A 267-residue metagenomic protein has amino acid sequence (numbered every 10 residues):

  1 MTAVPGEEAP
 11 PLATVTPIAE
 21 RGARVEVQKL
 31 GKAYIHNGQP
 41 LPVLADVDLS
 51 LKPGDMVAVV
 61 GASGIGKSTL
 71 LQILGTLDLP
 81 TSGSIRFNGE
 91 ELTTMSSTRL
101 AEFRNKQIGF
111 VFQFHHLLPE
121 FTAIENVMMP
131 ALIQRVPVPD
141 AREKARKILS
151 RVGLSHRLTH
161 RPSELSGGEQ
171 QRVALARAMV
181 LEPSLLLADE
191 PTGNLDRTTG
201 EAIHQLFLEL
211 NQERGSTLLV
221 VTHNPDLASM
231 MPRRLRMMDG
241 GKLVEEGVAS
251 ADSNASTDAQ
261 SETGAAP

Functional and structural regions predicted by a protein language model:
M1-A33, V244-P267: ABC-family P-loop ATPase nucleotide-binding domain
G22-M230, R234-D239: ABC family nucleotide-binding domain
